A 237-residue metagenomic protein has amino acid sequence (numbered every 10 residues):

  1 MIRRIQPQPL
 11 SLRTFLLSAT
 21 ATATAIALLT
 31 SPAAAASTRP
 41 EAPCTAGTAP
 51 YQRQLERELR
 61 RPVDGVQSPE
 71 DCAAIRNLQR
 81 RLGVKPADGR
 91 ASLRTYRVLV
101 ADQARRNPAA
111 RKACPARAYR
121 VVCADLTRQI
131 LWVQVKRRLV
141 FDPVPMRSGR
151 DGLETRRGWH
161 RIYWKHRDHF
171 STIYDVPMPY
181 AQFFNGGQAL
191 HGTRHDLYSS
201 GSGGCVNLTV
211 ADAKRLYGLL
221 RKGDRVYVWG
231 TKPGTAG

Functional and structural regions predicted by a protein language model:
M1-A36: Secretory targeting and sorting signals
A19-T22, S37, K85, A109-Y119 (+2 more regions): Exported/periplasmic cell-wall-interacting domains
R39-D102: Short acidic, glycine/serine/threonine-rich helix-capping segments at coil-helix boundaries
P43-T45, A73, A113-P115, A124 (+1 more regions): Sequence contexts marking disulfide-bonded cysteines in secreted/extracellular proteins
Q52, E56, C72-I75, Y96 (+5 more regions): Extracytoplasmic/secreted envelope proteins and their assembly/folding machinery, especially bacterial periplasmic
E56-L59, V63, Q79-P86, Q103 (+6 more regions): Sec/Tat-exported extracytoplasmic proteins
R97, A101-A113: Charged, flexible boundary elements
A109-G152: A structural motif detector for short, solvent-exposed N-terminal "entry" segments of globular domains
